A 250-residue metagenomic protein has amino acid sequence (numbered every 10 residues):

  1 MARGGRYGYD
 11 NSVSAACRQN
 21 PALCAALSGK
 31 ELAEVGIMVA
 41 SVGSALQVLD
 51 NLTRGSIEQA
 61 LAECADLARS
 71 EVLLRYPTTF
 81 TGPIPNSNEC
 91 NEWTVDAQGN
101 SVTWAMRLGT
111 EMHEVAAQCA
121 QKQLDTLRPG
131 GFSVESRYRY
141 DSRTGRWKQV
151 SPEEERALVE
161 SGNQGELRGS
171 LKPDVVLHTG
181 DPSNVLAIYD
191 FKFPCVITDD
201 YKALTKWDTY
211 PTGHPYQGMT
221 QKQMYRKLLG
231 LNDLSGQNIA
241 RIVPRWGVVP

Functional and structural regions predicted by a protein language model:
M1, L27, E155-L158, I239: Extended hydrophobic/Leu-rich segments
M1, V249-P250: Short, solvent-exposed mixed-charge patches
A2-P152: Nuclease catalytic cores
L127-N184: Active-site metal-binding core of divalent-cation-utilizing nuclease and nuclease-like domains
E166-P173, H178, P182-V248: Mg2+/Mn2+-dependent nuclease catalytic core
